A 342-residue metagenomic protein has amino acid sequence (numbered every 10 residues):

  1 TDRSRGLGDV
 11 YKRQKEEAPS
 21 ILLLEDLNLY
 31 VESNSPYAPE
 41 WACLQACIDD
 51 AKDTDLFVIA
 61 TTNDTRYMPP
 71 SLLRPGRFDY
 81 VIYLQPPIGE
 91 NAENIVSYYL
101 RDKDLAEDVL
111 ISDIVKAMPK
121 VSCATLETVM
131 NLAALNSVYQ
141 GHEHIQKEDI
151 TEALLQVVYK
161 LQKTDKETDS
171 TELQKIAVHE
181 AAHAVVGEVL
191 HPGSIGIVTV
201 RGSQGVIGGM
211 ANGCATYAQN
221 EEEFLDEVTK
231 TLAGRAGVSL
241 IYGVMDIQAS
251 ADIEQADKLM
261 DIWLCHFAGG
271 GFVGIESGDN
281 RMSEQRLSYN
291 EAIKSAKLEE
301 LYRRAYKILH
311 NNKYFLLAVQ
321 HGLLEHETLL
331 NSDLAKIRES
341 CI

Functional and structural regions predicted by a protein language model:
T1-Y11: Single conserved hydrophobic/aromatic residue that forms the stacking wall/gate of nucleotide- or nucleobase-binding
D9-L24, P39-D50: Conserved alpha-helical scaffold flanking the Walker A/P-loop in AAA+ ATPase domains
N28-Y80: Conserved catalytic/switch belt of AAA+ P-loop NTPases
P75, E93-L105, S112, A117 (+1 more regions): Conserved AAA+ ATPase "sensor/coupling" helix adjacent to the nucleotide-binding pocket
D79-A92: Conserved AAA+ ATPase "SRH/arginine-finger" region at the nucleotide-binding site
L105-K120, T164-T171: Short conserved motifs of the RecA-like P-loop NTPase core
K116-E148, E152-K163, A184-G196, L264-G270: AAA+ ATPase "lid" subdomain C-terminal helix
K175-A177, A184-I342: Soluble catalytic regions of large protease machineries
